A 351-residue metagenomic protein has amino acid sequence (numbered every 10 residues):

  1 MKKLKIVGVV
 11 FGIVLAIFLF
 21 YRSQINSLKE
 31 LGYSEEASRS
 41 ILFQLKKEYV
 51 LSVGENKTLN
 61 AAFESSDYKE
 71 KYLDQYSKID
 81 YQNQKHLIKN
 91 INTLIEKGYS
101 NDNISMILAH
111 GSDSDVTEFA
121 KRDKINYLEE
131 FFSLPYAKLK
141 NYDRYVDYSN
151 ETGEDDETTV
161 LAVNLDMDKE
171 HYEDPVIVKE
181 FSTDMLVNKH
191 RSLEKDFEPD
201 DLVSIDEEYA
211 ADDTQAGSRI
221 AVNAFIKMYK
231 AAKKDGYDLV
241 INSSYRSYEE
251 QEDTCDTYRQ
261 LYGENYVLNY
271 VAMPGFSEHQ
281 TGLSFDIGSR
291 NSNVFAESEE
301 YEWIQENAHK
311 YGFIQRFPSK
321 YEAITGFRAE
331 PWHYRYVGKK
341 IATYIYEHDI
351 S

Functional and structural regions predicted by a protein language model:
M1-I13: N-terminal Sec-pathway targeting helices
K5, I17-S243, Y248-S351: Extracytoplasmic cell-surface/polysaccharide-interacting catalytic and binding patches
